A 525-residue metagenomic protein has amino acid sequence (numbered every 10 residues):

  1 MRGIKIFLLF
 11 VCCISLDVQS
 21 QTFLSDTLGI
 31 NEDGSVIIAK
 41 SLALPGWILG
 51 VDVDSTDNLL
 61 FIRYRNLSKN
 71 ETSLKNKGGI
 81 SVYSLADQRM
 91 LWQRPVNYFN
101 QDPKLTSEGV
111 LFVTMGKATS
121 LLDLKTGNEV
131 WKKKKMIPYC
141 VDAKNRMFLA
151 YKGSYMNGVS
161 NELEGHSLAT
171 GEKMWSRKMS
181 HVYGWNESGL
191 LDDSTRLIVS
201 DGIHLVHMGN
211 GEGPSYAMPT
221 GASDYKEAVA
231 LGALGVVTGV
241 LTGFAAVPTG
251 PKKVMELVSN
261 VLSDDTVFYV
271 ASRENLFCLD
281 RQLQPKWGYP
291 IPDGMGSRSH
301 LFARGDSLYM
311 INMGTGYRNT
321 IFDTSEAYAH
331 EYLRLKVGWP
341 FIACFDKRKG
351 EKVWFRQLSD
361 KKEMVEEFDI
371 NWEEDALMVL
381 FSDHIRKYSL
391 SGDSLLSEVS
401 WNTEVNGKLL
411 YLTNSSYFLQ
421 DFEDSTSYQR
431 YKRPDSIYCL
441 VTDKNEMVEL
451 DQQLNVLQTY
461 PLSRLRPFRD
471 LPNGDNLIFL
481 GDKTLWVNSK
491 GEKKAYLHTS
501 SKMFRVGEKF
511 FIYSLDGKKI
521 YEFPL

Functional and structural regions predicted by a protein language model:
M1-L24: Bacterial Sec-dependent N-terminal signal peptides
Q21-L525: Secretory-pathway ectodomains
